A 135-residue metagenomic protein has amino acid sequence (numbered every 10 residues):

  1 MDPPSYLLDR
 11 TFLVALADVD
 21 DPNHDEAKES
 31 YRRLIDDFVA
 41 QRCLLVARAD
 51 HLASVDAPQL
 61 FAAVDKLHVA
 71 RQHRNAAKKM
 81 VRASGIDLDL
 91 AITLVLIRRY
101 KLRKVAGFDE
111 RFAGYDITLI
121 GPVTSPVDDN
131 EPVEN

Functional and structural regions predicted by a protein language model:
M1, L94, R99-N135: Acidic, PIN/NYN-like endoribonuclease modules and their adjacent C-terminal/linker elements
M1-P22: Metal-dependent nucleic-acid phosphoesterase active-site entry motif
L7-L8, E26-S54, F61-A62, K66-A70: PIN/NYN-family metal-dependent endoribonuclease catalytic core
D9, L90, D109: Acidic active-site catalytic centers that drive phospho-/nucleotidyl reactions and related ester hydrolyses
T11-F12, Q72, E110-R111: Alpha-helix/helix-capping structural signal
V19-N23, A49-A53, R99-A106: Short helix-capping/linker segments at secondary-structure and domain boundaries
D65-A106: Active-site neighborhoods of divalent-metal-dependent phosphate/nucleic-acid chemistry enzymes
